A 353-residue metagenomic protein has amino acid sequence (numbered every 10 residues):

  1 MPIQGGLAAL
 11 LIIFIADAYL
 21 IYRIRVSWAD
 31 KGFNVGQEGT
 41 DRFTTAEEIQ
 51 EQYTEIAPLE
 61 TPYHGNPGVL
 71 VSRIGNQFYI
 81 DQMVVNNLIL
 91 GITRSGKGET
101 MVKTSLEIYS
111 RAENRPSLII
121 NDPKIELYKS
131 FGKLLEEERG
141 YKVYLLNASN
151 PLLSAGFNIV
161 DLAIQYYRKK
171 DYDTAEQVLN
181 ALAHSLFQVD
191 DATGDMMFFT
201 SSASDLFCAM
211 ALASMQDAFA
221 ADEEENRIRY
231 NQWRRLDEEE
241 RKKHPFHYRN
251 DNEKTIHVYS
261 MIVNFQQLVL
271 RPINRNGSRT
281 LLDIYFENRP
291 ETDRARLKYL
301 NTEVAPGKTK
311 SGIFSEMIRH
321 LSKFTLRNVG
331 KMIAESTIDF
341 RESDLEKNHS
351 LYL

Functional and structural regions predicted by a protein language model:
M1-E107, A112-N114, L152: Basic- and hydrophobic-enriched, low-structure N-terminal and domain-boundary segments that flank ATP-binding catalytic
L70, F78-L353: P-loop NTPase motor domains
